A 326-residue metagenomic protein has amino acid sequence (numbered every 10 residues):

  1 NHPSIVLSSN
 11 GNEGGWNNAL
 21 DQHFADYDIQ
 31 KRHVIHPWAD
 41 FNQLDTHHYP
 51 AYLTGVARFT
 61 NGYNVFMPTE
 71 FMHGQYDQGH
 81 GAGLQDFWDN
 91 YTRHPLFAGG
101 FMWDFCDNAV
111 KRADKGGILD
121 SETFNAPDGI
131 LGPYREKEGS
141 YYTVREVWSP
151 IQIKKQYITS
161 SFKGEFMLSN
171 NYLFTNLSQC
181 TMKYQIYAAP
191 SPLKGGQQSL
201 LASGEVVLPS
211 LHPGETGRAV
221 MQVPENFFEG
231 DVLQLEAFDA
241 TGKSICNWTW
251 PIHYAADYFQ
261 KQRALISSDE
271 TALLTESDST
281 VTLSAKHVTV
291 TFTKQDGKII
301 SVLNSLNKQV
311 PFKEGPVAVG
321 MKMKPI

Functional and structural regions predicted by a protein language model:
N1-G139, T143: Substrate-binding/catalytic cleft of secreted carbohydrate-active enzymes, primarily glycoside hydrolases
D28, Q185-A188, K313: Compositionally biased, intrinsically disordered low-complexity regions enriched in proline and serine
T60, G79-H80, S178-C180, K294-Q295: Short glycine/proline-enriched turns and hinge-like loops at secondary-structure junctions
N90-F292: Carbohydrate-binding surfaces of carbohydrate-active enzymes
I245-W250, T280-I326: Acidic-aromatic substrate-binding/catalytic surfaces of carbohydrate-active enzymes
